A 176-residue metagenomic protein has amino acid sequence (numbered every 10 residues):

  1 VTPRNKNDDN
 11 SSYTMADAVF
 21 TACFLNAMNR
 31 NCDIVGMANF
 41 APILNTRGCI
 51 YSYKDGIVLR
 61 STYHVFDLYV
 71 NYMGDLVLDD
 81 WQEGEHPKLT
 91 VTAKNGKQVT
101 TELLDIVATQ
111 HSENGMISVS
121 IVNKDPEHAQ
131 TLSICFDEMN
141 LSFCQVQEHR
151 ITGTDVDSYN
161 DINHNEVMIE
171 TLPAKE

Functional and structural regions predicted by a protein language model:
V1-D105, N114: Aromatic/acidic polysaccharide-binding cleft in carbohydrate-active enzymes
M37-A41, S120, H149: Conserved active-site loop/cleft motifs that coordinate metal ions or position small ligands
T62-Y63, S118, T131: A general structural signal for well-ordered alpha-helical packing
G84-T101, V122-E176: C-terminal beta-sandwich/jelly-roll accessory domains of carbohydrate-active enzymes
A108-Q110: A structural signal for short hydrophobic beta-strand segments in well-ordered beta-sheet cores
G115-V122: Short beta-strand elements of extracellular/lumenal beta-sandwich folds
